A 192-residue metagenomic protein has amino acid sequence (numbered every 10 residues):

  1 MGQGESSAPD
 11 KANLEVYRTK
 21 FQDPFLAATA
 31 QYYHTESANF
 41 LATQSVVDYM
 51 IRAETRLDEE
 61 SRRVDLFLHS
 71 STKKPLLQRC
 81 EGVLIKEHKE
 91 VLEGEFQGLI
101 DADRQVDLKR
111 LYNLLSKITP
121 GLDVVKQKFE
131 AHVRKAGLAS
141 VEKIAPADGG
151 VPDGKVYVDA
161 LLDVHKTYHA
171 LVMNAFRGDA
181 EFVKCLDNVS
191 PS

Functional and structural regions predicted by a protein language model:
M1-S192: Eukaryotic scaffold/interaction segments
